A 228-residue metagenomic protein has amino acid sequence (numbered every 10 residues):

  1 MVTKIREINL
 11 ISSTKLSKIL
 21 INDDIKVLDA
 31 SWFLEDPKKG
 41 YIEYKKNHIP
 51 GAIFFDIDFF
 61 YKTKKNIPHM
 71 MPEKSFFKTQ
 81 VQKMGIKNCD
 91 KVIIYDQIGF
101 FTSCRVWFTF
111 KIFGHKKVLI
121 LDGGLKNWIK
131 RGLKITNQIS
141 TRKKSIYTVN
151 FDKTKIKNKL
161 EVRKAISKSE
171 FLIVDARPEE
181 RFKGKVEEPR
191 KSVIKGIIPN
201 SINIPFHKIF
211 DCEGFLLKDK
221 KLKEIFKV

Functional and structural regions predicted by a protein language model:
M1-V228: Cytosolic catalytic domains that perform sulfur/thiol-centered chemistry
